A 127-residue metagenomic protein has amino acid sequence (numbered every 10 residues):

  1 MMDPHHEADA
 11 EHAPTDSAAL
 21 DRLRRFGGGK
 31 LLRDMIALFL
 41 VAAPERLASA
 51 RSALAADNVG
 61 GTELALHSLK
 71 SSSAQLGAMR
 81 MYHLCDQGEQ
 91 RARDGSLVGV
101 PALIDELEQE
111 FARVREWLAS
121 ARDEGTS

Functional and structural regions predicted by a protein language model:
M1-L64, S68-S127: Two-component system phosphorelay core
